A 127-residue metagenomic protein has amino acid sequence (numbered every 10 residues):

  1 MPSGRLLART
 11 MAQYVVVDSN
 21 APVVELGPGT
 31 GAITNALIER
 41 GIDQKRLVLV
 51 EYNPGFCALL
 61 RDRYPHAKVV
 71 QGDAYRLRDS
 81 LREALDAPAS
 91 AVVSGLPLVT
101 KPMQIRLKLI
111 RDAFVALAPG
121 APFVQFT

Functional and structural regions predicted by a protein language model:
M1-D18: S-adenosyl-L-methionine
N20-G29: Conserved class I S-adenosyl-L-methionine
T30-I42: Conserved SAM-binding loop of SAM-dependent methyltransferases across substrates and taxa, primarily the Class I
N53: Conserved SAM/SAH-binding beta-strand->alpha-helix loop
C57-D86: S-adenosyl-L-methionine
A89-Q104: A short SAM/SAH-binding and catalytic strip from SAM-dependent methyltransferases
L107-P119: A short glycine-rich, Lys/Arg-flanked "PGG" loop and its adjoining helix->strand segment in the class I
L117-T127: Conserved beta-strand signature within the Rossmann-like core of class I S-adenosyl-L-methionine
